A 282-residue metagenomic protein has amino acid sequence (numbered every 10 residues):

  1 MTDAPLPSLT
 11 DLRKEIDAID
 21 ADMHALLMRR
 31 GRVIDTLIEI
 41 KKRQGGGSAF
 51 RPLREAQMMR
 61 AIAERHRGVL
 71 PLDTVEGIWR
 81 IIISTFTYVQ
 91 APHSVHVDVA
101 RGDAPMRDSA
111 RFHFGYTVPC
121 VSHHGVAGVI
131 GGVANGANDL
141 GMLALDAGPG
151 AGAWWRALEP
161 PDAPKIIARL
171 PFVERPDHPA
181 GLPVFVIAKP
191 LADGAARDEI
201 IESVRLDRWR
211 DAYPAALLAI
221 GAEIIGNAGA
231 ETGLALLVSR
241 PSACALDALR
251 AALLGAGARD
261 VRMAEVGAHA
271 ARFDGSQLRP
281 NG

Functional and structural regions predicted by a protein language model:
M1-G282: Domain-level signature for soluble enzymes in the chorismate/prephenate branch of the shikimate pathway
